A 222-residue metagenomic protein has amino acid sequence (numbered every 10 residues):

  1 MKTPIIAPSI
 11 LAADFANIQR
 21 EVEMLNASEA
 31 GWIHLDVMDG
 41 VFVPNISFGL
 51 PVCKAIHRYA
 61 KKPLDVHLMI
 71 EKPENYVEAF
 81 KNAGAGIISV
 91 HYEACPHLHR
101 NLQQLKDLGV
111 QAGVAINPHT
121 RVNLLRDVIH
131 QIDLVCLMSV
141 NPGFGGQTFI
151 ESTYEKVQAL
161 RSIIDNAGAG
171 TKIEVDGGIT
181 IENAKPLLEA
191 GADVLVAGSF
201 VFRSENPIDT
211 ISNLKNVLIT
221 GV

Functional and structural regions predicted by a protein language model:
M1-S89, E93-H97, Q104-K106, A112 (+8 more regions): Conserved N-terminal beta1-alpha1 strand-loop-helix module at the mouth
A115-H119: Short gly/ser/thr-rich secondary-structure transition/capping motifs
T120-L124: A short, acidic/glycine-rich surface segment
V140-P142: Short glycine-rich anion-binding loops that position phosphate/pyrophosphate groups of nucleotides and phosphorylated
I173-G178, V196-F200: Glycine-rich beta-strand-to-loop/alpha-helix junction loops that act as flexible
G178-A190: Acidic, divalent-metal-coordinating active-site segment for phosphoryl/phosphodiester hydrolysis, typified by short
